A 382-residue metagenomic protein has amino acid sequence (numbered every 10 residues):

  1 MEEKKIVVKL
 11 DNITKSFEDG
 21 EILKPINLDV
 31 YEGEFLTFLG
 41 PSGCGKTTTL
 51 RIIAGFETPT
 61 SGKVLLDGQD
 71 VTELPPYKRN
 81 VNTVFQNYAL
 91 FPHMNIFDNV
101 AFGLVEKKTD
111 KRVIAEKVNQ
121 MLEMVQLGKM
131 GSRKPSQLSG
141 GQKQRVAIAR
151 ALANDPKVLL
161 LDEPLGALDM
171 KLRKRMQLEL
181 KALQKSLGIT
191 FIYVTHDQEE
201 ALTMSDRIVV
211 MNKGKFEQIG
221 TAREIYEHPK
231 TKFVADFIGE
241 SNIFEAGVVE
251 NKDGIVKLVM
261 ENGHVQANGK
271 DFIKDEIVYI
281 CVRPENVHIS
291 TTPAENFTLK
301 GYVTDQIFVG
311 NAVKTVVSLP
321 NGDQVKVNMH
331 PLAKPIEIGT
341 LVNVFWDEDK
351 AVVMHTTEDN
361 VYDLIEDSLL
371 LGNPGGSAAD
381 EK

Functional and structural regions predicted by a protein language model:
V8, L23-P25: Conserved structural motif at the start of ABC-family nucleotide-binding domains
K9, D29, L65, N343-F345: ABC ATPase nucleotide-binding domain
F35, L74-Q86, L90-F233: ABC ATPase nucleotide-binding domains
L39-P41: The feature captures the beta-strand-to-loop junction immediately N-terminal to the Walker
T47-L50, V146: ABC ATPase nucleotide-binding domain helices that frame the ATP-binding cleft
A54: Helix-to-loop junction immediately C-terminal to a conserved catalytic motif
G62-D70: Conserved ABC transporter NBD signature motif
S241, N251-K382: Non-catalytic connector elements of ABC transporters
